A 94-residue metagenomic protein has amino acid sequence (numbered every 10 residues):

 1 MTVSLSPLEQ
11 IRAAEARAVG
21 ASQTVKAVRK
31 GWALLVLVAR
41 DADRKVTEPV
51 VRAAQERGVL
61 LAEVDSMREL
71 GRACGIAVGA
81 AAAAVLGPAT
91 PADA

Functional and structural regions predicted by a protein language model:
M1-A33: Ribosome large-subunit tunnel/peptidyl-transferase-proximal elements
S6, E48, G87-T90: Intrinsic-disorder/low-complexity coil detector
A14, W32-A33, R57, V78-A80: Short coil/turn connectors at secondary-structure junctions
R17-G20, T47, G75: Generic alpha-helix initiation/capping and coil-helix boundary signal
V25, L34-R72: Amphipathic, hydrophobic secondary-structure cores in small proteins
L60-A94: C-terminal structural segments of small proteins and small subunits
